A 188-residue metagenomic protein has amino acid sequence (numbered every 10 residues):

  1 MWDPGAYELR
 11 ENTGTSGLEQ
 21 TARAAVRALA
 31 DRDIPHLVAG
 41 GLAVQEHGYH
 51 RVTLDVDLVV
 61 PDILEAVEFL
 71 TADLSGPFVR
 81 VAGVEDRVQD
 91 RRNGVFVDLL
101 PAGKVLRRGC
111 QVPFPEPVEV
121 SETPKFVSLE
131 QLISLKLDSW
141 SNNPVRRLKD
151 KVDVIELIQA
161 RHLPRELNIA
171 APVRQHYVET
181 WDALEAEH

Functional and structural regions predicted by a protein language model:
M1-H188: Compositionally biased terminal segments of proteins
